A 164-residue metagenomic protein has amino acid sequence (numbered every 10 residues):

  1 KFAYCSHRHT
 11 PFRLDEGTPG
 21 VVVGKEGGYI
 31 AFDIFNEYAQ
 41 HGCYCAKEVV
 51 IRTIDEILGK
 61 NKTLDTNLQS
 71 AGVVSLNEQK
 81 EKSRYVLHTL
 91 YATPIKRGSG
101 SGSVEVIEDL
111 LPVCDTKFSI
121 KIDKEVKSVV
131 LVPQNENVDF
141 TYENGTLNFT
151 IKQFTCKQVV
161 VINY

Functional and structural regions predicted by a protein language model:
K1-Y164: A conserved amphipathic helix/loop scaffold that creates a polar/acidic microenvironment used either to coordinate
